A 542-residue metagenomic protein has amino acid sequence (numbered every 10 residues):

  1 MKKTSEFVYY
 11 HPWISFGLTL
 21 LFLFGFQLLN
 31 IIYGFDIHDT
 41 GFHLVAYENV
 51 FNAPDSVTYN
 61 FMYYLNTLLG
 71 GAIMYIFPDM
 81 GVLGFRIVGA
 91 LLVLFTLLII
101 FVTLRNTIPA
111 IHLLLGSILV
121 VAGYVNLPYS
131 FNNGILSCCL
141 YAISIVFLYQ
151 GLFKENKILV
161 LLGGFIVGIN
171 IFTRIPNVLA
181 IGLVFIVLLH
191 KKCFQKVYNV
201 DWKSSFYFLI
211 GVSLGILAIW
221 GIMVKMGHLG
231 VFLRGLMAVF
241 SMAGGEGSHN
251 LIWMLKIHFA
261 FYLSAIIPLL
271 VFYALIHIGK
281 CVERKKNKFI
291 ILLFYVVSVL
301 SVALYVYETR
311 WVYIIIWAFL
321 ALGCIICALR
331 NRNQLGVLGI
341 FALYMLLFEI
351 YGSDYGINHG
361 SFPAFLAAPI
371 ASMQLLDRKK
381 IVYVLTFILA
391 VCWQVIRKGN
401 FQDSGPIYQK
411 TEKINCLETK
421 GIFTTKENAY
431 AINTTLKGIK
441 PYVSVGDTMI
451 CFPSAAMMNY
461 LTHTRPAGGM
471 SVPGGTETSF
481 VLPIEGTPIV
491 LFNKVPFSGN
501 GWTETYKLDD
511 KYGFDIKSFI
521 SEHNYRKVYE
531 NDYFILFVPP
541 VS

Functional and structural regions predicted by a protein language model:
L29-A46, V57-I73, D79-L83, K225-G227 (+1 more regions): Extracytoplasmic catalytic/substrate-binding loops of multi-pass membrane glycan-assembly enzymes
I87-P109, I143, A274-H277: Transmembrane-helix motifs of polytopic, lipid-linked glycan transferases
I100-G123, F289: Transmembrane-helix signature of polytopic, membrane-embedded enzymes that assemble or transfer cell-envelope glycans
R105-A110, A142-L162, N170, F194-K196 (+3 more regions): Membrane-interface transmembrane helices that cradle and orient dolichyl/undecaprenyl
Y124-V125, L159-I175, I181-I186, L214 (+2 more regions): Membrane-interface alpha helices of multi-pass inner-membrane proteins
Y129-C138: Short acidic/glycine- and proline-prone juxtamembrane loop motifs at membrane-interface regions of multi-pass membrane
F147-I169, Y198-I210, N287-F294, N333-A342: Short hydrophobic alpha-helices at membrane interfaces in multi-pass membrane enzymes
K398-T478, G486-S498, N531-F537: Short periplasmic/luminal acceptor-recognition loop of GT-C membrane glycosyltransferases, typified by
